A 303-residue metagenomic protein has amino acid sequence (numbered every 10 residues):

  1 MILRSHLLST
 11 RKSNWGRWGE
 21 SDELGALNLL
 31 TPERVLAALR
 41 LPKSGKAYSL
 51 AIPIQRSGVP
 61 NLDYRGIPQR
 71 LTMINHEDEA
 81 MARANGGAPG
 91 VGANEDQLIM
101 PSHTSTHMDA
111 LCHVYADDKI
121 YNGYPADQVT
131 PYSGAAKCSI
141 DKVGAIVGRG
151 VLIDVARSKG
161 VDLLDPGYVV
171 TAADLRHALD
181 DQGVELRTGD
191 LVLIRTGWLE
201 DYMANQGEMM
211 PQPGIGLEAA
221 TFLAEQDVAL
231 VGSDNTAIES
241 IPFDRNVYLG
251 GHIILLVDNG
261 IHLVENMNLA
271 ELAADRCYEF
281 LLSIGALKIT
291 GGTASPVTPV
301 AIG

Functional and structural regions predicted by a protein language model:
M1-G303: Active-/binding-site microenvironments in catalytic and ligand-binding cores
